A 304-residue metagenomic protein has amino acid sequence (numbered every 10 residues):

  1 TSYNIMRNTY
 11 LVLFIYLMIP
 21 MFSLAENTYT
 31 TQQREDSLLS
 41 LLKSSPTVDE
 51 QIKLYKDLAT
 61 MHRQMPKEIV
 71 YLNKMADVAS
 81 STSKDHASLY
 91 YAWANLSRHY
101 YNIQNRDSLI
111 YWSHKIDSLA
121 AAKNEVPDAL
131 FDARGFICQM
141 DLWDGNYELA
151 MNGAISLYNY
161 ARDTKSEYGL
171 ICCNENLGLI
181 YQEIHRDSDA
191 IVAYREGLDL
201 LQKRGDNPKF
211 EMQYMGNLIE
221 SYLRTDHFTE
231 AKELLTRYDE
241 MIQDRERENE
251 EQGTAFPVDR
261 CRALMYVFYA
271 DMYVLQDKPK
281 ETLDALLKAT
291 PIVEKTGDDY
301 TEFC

Functional and structural regions predicted by a protein language model:
N4-T9: Positively charged n-region of N-terminal signal peptides that target proteins for export
Y10-L11, M215: Generic early N-terminus positional signal peaking at residue ~5-7
V12-M21: Bacterial N-terminal signal peptides
L24-C304: A "functional boundary" signal
